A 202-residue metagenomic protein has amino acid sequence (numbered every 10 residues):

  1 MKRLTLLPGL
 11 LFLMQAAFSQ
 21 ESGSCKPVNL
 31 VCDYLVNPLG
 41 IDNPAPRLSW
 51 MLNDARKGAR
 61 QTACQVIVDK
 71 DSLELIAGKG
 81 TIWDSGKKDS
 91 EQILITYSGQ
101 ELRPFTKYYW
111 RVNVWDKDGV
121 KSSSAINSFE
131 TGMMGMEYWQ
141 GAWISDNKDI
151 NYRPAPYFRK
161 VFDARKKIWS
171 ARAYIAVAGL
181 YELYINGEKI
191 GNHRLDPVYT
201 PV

Functional and structural regions predicted by a protein language model:
M1-C25: Bacterial Sec-dependent N-terminal signal peptides
E21-K57, S128-G135: Pro/Thr/Ser/Gly-rich low-complexity, intrinsically disordered linker/stalk tracts
R47, K107-R111, S170-R172: Short, conserved beta-strand segments of beta-strand-rich sandwich/propeller modules, principally
R47-A55, V161-D163, R172-A176: Short edge beta-strand/loop segments characteristic of extracellular beta-sandwich folds
L52, G58-K107, N113, K117-S124 (+1 more regions): Recognizes extended acidic, P/S/T-rich segments that occur within or adjacent to Ig-like beta-sandwich modules
L94-E101, I185-V202: Beta-strand-rich ligand-recognition modules
E130-R153: Low-complexity, Pro/Ser/Thr- and charge-rich linker/hinge segments at domain boundaries
R165, W169-G187: Aromatic-lined ligand-binding clefts that engage carbohydrates, nucleic acids, or primary amines
